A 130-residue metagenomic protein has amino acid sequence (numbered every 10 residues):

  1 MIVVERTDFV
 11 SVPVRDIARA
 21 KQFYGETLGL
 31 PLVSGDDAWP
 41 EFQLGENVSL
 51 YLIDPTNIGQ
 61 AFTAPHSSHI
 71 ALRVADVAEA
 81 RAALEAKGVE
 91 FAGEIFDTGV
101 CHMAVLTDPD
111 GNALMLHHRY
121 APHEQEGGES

Functional and structural regions predicted by a protein language model:
M1-R19, S68-L72, Y120-S130: N-terminal beta-strand motif that seeds the catalytic metal site of vicinal oxygen chelate
M1-V3, R81, E85-S130: Vicinal oxygen chelate
V4, L52-V74, F96-G99, E126-S130: A signal for specific C-terminal beta-sheet/loop modules enriched in small/flexible residues with GP/PG/PP motifs
E5, S11-L50: Core segments of cupin and vicinal oxygen chelate
R6-R15, P40-L44, Q60-K87, H102-T107 (+1 more regions): Vicinal oxygen chelate
L28-V33, A71-R73, G93-I95: Short linear motifs in intrinsically disordered
P31-P65, A113-R119: Conserved short beta-strand elements that form part of the metal-binding/catalytic scaffold of enzyme active sites
